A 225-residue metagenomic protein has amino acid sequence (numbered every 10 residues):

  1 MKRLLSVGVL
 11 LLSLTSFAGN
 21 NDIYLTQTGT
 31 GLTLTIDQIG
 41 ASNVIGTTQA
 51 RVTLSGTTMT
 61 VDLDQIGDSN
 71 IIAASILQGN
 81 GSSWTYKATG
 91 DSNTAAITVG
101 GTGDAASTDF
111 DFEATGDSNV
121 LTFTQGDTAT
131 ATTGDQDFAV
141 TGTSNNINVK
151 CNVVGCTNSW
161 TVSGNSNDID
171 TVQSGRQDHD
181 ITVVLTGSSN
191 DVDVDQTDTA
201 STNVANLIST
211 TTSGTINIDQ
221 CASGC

Functional and structural regions predicted by a protein language model:
M1-L10: Sec-dependent signal peptide recognition, specifically the positively charged N-region followed immediately by
S13-T15: N-terminal signal peptide c-region/cleavage motif recognized by signal peptidases
G19-C225: Low-complexity repeat regions of mature extracellularly deployed or surface/particle-associated proteins
